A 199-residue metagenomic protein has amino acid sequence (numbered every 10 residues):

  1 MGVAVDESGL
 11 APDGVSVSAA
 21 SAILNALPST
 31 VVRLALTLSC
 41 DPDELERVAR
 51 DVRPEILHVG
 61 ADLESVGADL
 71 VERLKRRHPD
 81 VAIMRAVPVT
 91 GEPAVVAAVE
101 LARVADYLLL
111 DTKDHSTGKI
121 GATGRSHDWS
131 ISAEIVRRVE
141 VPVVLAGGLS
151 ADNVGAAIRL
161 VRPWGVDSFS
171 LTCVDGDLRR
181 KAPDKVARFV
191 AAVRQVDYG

Functional and structural regions predicted by a protein language model:
M1-L10, H58-V66, T112-T117, L160-A187: Glycine-rich phosphate-binding active-site loops on the catalytic face of alpha/beta enzymes
A4-G9, A26-T30, L34, C40-E140: Conserved anion-binding
D13-S16, V141: Extracytoplasmic low-complexity repetitive segments enriched in small/polar residues
S16-L24, D69-L74, L160, F169-G199: C-terminal helical cap(s) of enzyme catalytic domains, especially alpha/beta-barrels
L36, G60, L145-L149, F169-T172: Glycine-rich beta-strand-to-loop/alpha-helix junction loops that act as flexible
L109, V144, D167: Conserved beta-strand segments that form the floor/walls of ligand-binding pockets within enzyme and binding domains
R138, L145-R159, C173: A C-terminal functional module that forms or caps the active site or interfaces directly with catalytic machinery
